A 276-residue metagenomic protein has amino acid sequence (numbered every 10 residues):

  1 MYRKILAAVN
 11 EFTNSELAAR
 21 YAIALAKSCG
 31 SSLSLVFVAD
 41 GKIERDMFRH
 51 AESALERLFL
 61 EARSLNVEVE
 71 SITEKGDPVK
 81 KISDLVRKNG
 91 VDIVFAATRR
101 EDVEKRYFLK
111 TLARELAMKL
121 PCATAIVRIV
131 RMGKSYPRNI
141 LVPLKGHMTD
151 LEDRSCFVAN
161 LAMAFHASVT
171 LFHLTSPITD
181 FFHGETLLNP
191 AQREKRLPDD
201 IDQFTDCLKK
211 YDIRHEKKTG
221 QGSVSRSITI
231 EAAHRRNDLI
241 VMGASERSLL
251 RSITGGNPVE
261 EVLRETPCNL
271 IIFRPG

Functional and structural regions predicted by a protein language model:
M1-F48, N139-L188, T205-K218, E265 (+1 more regions): Small/aliphatic-rich secondary-structure junction motif
S15, A51, L109, L151 (+3 more regions): Short, conserved glycine- and acidic-residue-centered signature motifs in active-site or ligand-binding loops
A19, R45-E56, E194-D202: Short, surface-exposed alpha-helical segments at coil->helix boundaries
S31-S32, V67, V91, C122 (+4 more regions): Short glycine/serine/threonine/alanine-rich loop segments
G41-I43, S53, L60-V94, E101 (+2 more regions): Structural beta-alpha unit
S83-G133, I230-G276: Gly/Ser-rich helix-loop-strand patches that form or flank binding pockets for ribonucleotide-derived cofactors
